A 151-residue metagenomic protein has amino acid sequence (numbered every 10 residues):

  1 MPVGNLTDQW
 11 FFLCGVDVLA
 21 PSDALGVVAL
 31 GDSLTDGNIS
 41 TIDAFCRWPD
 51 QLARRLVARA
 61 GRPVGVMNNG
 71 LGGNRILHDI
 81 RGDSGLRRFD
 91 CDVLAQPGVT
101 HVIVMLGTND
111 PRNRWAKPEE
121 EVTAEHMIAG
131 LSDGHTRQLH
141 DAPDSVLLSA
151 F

Functional and structural regions predicted by a protein language model:
M1-L30, T35-A44, A58-G61: N-terminal secretory targeting modules
D32-L34, L71, T108: Active-site metal-binding loops of divalent metal-dependent hydrolases
D43, D50, R54-R62, N74 (+1 more regions): Alpha-helical cap/lid subdomain in secreted, periplasmic, or secretory-pathway luminal O-acyl-processing enzymes
M67-N69: General small-molecule cofactor/ligand-binding pocket signal
